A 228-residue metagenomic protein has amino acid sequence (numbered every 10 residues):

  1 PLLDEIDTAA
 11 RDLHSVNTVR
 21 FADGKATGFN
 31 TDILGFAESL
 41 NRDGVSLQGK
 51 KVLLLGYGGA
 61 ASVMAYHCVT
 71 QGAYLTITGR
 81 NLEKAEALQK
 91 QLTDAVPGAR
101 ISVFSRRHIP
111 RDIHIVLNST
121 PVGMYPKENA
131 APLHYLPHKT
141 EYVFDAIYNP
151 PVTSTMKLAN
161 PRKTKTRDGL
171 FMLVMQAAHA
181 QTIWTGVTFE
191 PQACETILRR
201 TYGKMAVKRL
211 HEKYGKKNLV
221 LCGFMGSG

Functional and structural regions predicted by a protein language model:
P1-V45, P150-V152, M156-L158, R162-K165: Phosphate/diphosphate ligand-binding glycine-rich loop within oxidoreductases
F21, E141-P191: Rossmann-fold NAD(P)-binding glycine/threonine-rich loop
G28-N30, L40, G49-V69, G79-R80 (+1 more regions): Glycine-rich adenosine-cofactor-binding loop
Q71-A95: NAD(P)-binding Rossmann-fold cofactor-contacting core
N81, H108-A130, F144: Rossmann-like NAD(P)-binding element
P97-I113: Short acidic low-complexity segments
G123-V143, T153-S154, L158: Rossmann-fold NAD(P) dinucleotide-binding segment
Y214-G228: Walker A (P-loop) phosphate-binding motif
